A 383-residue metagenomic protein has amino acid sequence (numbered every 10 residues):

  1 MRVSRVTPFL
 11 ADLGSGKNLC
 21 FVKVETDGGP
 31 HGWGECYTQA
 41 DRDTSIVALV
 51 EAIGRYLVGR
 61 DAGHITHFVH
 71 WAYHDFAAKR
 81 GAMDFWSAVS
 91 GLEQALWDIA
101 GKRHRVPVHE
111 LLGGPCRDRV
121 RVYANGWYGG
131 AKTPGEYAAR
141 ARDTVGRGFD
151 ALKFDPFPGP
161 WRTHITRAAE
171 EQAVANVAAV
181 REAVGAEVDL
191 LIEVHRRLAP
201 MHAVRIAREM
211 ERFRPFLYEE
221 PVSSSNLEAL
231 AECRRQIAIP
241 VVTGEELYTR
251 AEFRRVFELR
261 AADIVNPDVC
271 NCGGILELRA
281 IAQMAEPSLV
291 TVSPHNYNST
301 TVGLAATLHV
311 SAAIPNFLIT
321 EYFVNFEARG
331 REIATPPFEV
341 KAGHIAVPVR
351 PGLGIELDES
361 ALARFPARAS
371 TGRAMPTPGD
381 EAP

Functional and structural regions predicted by a protein language model:
M1-E25, W33-T38: N-terminal metal-binding scaffold of metallo-dependent hydrolase/deaminase domains
V3, G29, I53, L92 (+8 more regions): Conserved, mostly hydrophobic/aromatic
S4, P8-G14, D27, S299-P383: Flexible C-terminal active-site loop/helix
L10-L13, E35-D43, V89, N125-G129 (+1 more regions): Glycine-rich phosphate/pyrophosphate-binding beta-alpha loops
D27-R103: Metal- or metallocofactor-binding catalytic centers and their adjacent structured scaffolds across diverse enzyme
T44, A48-I53, H67, R208 (+3 more regions): Shared catalytic-loop signature of beta/alpha-barrel
E93-G130: Glycine-rich, aromatic-flanked loop segments that form ligand/cofactor-binding clefts across common enzyme folds
R119, N125-E232, Q236-I237: Metal-dependent enolase-superfamily TIM-barrel catalytic cores that perform enediolate-based chemistry
